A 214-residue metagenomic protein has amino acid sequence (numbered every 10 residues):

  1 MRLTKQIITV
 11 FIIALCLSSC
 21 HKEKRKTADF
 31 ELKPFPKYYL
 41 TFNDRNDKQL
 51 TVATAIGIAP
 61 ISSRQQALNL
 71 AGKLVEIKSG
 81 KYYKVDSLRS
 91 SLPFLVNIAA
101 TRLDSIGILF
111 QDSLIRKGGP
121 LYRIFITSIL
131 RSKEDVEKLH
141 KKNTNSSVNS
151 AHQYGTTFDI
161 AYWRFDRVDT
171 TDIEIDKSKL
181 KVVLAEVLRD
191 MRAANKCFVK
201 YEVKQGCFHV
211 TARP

Functional and structural regions predicted by a protein language model:
Q6-L15: Sec-dependent N-terminal signal peptides
L17-S19: C-terminal motif of bacterial Sec signal peptides marking the signal peptidase cleavage site
H21-I115, V203, T211-P214: Extracytoplasmic cell-surface/polysaccharide-interacting catalytic and binding patches
L95, A99-R102, I106, P120 (+2 more regions): Stable alpha-helical elements in mature extracytoplasmic
G107-K117, L188-N195: Sec/Tat-exported extracytoplasmic proteins
G119-V136: Acidic helix-start/capping segments at beta-turn-to-alpha-helix junctions
K133-V148: Charged, often glycine-rich, active-site loop that binds/positions anionic groups
S147-P214: Catalytic cores and adjacent binding grooves of peptidoglycan-active enzymes
